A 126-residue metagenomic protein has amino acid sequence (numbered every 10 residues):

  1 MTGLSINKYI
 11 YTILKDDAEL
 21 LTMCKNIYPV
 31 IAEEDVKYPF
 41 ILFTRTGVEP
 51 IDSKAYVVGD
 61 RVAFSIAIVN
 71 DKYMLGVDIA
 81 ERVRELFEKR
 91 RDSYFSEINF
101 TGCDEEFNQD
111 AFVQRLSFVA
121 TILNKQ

Functional and structural regions predicted by a protein language model:
M1-V48, D52-Y56, M74, D78 (+1 more regions): Small/polar-rich, solvent-exposed N-terminal microdomains that initiate assembly or binding
Y9, I13-E19, S65-A67, I98-T101 (+1 more regions): A general secondary-structure boundary signal
P39, V62, T101: Short beta-strand or tight-loop elements that sit immediately N-terminal to catalytic metal-binding acidic residues
P50-S53, D71, L123-Q126: Short, cysteine-centered beta-strand-loop-beta hairpins and adjacent loop/turn segments enriched in charged/polar
S53-V58, F107-Q109: Short, solvent-exposed beta-strand/turn "edge" segments of beta-rich domains on protein surfaces
V58-K72, F112-L123: Oligomerization/assembly interface segments of phage tail-like spikes and tubes
G59-D60, D71-D78, F95-F100: Short C-terminal domain-edge/linker segments immediately following a structured domain
E85-Q126: Acidic-leaning, charged glycine-interspersed low-complexity segments
